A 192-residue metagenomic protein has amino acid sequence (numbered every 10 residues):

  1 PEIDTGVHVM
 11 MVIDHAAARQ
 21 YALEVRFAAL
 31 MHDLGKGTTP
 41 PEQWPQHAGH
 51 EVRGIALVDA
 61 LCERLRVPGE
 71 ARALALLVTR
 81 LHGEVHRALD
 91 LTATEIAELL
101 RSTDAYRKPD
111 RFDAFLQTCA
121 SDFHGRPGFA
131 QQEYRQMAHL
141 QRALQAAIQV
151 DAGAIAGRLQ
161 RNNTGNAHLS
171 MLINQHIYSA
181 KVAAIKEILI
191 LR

Functional and structural regions predicted by a protein language model:
P1, Q43, L144: Generic anion/oxyanion-binding catalytic loop in active/binding sites
E2-T5, E51, E133, I148: Generic alpha-helical segment signature
D4-G128: Divalent metal-dependent catalytic cores for phosphoryl transfer on phosphate-bearing substrates
D113-R192: Charged substrate- and nucleic-acid-binding regions of tRNA-handling and nucleotidyl-transfer enzymes, centered on
